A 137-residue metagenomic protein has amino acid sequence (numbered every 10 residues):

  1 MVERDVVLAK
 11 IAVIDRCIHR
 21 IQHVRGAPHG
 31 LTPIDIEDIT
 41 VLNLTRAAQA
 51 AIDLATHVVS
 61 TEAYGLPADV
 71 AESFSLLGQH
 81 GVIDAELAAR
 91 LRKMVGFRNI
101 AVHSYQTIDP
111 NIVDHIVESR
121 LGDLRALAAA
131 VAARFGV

Functional and structural regions predicted by a protein language model:
M1-V137: Solvent-exposed interaction patches of small proteins and small membrane subunits
